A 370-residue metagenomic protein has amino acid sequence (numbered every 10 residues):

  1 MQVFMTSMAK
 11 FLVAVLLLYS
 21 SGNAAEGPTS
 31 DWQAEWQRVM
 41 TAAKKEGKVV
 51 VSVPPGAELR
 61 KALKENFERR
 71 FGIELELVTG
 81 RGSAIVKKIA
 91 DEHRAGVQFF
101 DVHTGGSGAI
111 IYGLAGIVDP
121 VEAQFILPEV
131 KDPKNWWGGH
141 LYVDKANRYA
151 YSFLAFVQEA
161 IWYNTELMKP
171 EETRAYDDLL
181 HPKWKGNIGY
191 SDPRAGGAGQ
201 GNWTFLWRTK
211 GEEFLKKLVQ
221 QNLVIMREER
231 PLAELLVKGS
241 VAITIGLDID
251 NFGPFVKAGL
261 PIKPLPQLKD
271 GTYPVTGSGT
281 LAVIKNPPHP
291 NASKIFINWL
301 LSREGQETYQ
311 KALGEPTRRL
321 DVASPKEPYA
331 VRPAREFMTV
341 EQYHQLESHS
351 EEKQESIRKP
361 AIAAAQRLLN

Functional and structural regions predicted by a protein language model:
M1-K45, N370: Short, low-complexity disordered leader/linker segments with a strong preference for bacterial N-terminal type II
E26-W32, M338-N370: Conserved C-terminal helix/tail region of periplasmic/extracytoplasmic solute-binding proteins
Q33-K44, K48-V50, P54-E74: Short, polar/charged alpha-helical segment
Q37, T41, K61, E65 (+12 more regions): Solvent-exposed, polar/charged alpha-helical surfaces in well-ordered, non-transmembrane soluble domains, broadly
V50-K64, E76-A90, Q98-A233, V237-S240: Extracytoplasmic ligand-binding site segments that recognize negatively charged/polar headgroups
A109-Y112, I243-K263: A ligand-binding cleft/hinge motif common to bilobed small-molecule-binding domains
L215-V219, V224-M226, G259-P287, Y329: Periplasmic-binding protein-like
G279-Q345: Mature extracytoplasmic/periplasmic domains
